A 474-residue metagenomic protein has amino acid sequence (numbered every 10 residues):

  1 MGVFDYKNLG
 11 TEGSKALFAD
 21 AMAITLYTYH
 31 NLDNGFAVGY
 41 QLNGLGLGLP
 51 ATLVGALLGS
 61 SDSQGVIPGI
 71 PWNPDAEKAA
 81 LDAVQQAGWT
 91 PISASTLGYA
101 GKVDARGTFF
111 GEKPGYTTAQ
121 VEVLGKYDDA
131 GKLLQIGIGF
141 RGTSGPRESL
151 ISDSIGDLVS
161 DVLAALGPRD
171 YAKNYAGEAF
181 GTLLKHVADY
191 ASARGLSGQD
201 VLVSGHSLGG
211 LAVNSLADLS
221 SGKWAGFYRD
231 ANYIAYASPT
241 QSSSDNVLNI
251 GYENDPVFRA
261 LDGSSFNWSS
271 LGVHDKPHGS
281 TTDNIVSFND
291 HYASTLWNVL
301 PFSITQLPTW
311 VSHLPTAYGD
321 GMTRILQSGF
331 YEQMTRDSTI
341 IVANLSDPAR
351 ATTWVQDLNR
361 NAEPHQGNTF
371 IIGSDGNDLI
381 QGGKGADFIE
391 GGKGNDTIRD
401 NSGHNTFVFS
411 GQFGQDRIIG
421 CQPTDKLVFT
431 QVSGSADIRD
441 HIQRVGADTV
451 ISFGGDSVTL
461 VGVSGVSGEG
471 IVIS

Functional and structural regions predicted by a protein language model:
M1-A87: N-terminal low-complexity, Ser/Thr- and acidic-residue-enriched intrinsically disordered segments
M1-D33, Q135, K185-L202, D218-F388 (+1 more regions): Serine hydrolase/lipase
A76-L202, W224-D230, Q241: A conserved cap/lid and substrate-binding interface adjacent to the catalytic center of lipid-processing enzymes
L133-G137, T424, G446-V450: A generic structural signal for beta-strand entry/edge sites
G205-G209, V213: Gly/Ala-rich beta-loop-alpha elbow adjacent to hydrolase catalytic centers
F370-I372, N377-I438: Acidic, glycine-rich calcium-binding repeat modules characteristic of RTX/beta-roll and related beta-solenoid repeat
R439-S474: Low-complexity acidic/polar repeat-biased segments
